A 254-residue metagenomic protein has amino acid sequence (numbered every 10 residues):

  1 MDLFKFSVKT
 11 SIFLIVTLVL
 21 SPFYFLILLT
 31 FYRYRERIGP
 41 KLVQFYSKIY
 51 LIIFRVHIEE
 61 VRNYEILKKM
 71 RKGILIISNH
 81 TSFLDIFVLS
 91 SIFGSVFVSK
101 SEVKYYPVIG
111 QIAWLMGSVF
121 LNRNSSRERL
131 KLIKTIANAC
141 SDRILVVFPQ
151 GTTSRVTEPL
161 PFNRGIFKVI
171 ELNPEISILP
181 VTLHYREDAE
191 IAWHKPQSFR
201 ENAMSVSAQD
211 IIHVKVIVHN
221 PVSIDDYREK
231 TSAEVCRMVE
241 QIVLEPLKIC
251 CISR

Functional and structural regions predicted by a protein language model:
M1-E59: N-terminal membrane-anchoring alpha-helices
Y24-R33, R37-K41, I52-I53, K69-S126: Catalytic core of membrane glycerolipid acyltransferases/transacylases, capturing the structured, soluble-facing
R62-M70, K134-S141: Short amphipathic alpha-helix with an adjacent loop that forms part of the alpha/beta core around
G73-L75, S118, D142-F148, S177: Residue-level preference for the first positions of well-ordered beta-strands
H80-S82, G151-S154, L183-Y185: Short glycine-rich anion-binding loops that position phosphate/pyrophosphate groups of nucleotides and phosphorylated
I109-Q111, V156-K230: A cross-family acyltransferase "interaction/gating" segment
R129, T135-A137, I144-L145, P149-F162: Soluble extracytoplasmic domains of inner/organellar membrane proteins
I217, P221-R254: A cross-taxonomic marker for long C-terminal extensions/tails that follow the last structured domain
